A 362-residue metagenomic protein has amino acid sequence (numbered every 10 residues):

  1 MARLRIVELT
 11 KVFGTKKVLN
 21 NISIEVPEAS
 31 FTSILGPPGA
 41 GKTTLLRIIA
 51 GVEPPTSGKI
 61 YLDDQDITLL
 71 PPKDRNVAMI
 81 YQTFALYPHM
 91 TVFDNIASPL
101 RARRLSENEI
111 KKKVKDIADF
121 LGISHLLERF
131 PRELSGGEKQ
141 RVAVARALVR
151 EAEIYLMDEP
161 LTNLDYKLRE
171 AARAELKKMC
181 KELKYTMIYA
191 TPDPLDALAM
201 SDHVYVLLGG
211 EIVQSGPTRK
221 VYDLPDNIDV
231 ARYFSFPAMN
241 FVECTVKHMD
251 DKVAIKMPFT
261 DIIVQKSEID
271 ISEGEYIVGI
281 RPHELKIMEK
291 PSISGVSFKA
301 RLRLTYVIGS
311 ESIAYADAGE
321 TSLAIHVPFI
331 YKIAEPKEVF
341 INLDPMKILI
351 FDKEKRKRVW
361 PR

Functional and structural regions predicted by a protein language model:
I22-S33: Pre-Walker A (P-loop) beta-loop-beta motif of ABC nucleotide-binding domains
F31, R75-A78, Q82-D229: ABC ATPase nucleotide-binding domains
L35-P37: The feature captures the beta-strand-to-loop junction immediately N-terminal to the Walker
A50: Helix-to-loop junction immediately C-terminal to a conserved catalytic motif
T56-K59, G209: Conserved coupling/switch loops of ABC nucleotide-binding domains, chiefly the family-specific signature
G58-D66: Conserved ABC transporter NBD signature motif
M249-R362: Non-catalytic connector elements of ABC transporters
